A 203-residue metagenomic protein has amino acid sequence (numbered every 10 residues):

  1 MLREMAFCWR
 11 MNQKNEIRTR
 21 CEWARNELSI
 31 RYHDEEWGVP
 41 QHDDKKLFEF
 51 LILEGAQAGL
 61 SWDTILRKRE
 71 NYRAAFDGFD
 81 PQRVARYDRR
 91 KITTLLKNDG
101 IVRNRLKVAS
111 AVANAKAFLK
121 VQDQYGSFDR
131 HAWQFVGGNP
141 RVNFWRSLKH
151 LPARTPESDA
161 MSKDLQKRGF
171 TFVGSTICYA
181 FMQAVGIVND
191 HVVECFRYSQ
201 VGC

Functional and structural regions predicted by a protein language model:
A6-C203: HhH-family (HhH-GPD) DNA N-glycosylase catalytic core used in base-excision repair
